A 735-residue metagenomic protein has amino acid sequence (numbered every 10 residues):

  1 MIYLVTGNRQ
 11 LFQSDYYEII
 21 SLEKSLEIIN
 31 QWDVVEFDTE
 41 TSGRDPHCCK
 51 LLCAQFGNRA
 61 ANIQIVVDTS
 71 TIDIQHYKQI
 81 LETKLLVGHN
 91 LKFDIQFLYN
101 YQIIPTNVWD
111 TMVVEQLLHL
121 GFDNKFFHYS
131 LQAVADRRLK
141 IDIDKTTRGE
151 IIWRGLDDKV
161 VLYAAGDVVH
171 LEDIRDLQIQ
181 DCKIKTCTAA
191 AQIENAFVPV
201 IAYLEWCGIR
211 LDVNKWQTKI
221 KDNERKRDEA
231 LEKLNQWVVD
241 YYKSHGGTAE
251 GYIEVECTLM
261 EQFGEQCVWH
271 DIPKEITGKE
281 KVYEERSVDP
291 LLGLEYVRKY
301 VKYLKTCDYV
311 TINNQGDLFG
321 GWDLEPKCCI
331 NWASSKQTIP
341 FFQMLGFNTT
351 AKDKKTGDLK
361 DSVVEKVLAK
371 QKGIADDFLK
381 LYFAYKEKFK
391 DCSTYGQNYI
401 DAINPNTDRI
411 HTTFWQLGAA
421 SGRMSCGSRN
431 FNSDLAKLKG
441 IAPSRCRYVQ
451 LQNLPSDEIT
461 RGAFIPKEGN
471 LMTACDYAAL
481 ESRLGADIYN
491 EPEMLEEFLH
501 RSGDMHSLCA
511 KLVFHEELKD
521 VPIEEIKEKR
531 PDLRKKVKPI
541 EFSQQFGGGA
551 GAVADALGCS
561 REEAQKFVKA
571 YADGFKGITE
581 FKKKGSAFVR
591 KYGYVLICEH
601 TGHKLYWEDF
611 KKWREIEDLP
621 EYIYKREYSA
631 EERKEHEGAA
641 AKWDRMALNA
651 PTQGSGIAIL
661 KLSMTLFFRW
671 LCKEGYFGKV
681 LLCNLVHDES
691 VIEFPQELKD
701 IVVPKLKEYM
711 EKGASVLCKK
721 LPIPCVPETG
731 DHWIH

Functional and structural regions predicted by a protein language model:
I2, F12-I19, T39-L51, Q55-R59 (+5 more regions): Acidic, glycine-rich two-metal-ion catalytic cores of nucleic acid-processing enzymes
I2-E18, D45, C49-K183, A191-I201 (+3 more regions): Active-site-proximal helix-loop-helix substrate-binding element of RNase H-like nuclease domains
V35-D38, V108-W109, L211, M472-D476: Short hydrophobic beta-strand that contains or immediately precedes a catalytic carboxylate
P105-V108, D144, R148-L318, D323-C329 (+1 more regions): Mixed-charge, glycine-rich, non-catalytic linkers/tails in nucleic-acid processing enzymes
D110, F197, K215, E325 (+5 more regions): Short Gly/Ser/Thr- and Asp/Glu-enriched loop/turn motifs at secondary-structure junctions
L118-L120, N124, L162, E172 (+6 more regions): Catalytic palm subdomain of template-directed nucleic-acid polymerases, centered on the conserved carboxylate motif
I141, L162-D176, I184-L211, M260-Q262 (+6 more regions): Core structural elements
K219-T258, K569-F588, E697-H735: Polymerase palm active-site segment centered on the conserved acidic dipeptide of motif C
